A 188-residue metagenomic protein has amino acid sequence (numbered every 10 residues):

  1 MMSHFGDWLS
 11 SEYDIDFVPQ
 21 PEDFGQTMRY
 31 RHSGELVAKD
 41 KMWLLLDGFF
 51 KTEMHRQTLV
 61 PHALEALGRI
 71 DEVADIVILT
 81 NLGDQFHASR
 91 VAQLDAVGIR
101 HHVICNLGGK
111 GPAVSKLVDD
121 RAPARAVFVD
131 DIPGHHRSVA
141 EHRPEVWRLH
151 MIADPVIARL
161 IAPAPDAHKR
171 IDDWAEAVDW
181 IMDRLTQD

Functional and structural regions predicted by a protein language model:
M1-M42: Active-site neighborhood of HAD-like aspartate-dependent phosphohydrolases
T27-R56, L107-V129, W180: N-terminal/domain-start segments enriched in small and hydrophobic, helix-friendly residues, covering either
V37-K39, G48-I78, D84-V91: Short, acidic loop-to-helix structural element flanking the phosphoryl-transfer center in phosphate-processing enzymes
D75-I76, R125, W147: Residues at the starts of beta-strands that form the adenosine-phosphate
G83-V127, H135-E141: Substrate-recognition "cap/lid" segment bordering the active-site pocket of phosphatases
H102-G108, H168-E176: Short acidic-hydrophobic, aromatic-tinged amphipathic segments that line or gate anion-handling sites
P112-S115, I157-D166, W180-M182: Short, charged, surface-exposed secondary-structure boundary motifs
F128-D172: Acidic, Mg2+-coordinating phosphoryl-transfer loop and its flanking beta/alpha structural elements, shared across
